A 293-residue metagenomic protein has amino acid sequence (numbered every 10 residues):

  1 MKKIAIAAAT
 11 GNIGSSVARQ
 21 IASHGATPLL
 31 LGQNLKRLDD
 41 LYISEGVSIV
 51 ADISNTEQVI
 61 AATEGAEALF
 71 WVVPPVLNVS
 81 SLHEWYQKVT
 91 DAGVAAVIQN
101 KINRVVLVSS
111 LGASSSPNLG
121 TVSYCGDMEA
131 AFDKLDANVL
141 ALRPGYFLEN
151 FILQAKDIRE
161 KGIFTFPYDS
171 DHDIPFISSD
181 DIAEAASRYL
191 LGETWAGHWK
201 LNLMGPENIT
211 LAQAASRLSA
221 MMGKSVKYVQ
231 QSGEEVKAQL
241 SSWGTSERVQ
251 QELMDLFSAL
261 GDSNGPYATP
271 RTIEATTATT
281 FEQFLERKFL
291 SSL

Functional and structural regions predicted by a protein language model:
K2-L38, S54-E57, P75-E84, A95-R104 (+3 more regions): Oxidoreductase cofactor-interface core, primarily capturing Rossmann-like NAD(P)-dependent enzymes
R37-S44, A61: Short loop/helix-cap segments at secondary-structure boundaries that form the rim of catalytic
I43-A51: Active-site regions of enzymes building and remodeling cell-envelope glycoconjugates
V50-E67: Conserved Rossmann-fold cofactor-binding substructure of NAD(P)-dependent oxidoreductases
A68-P74, L107: Redox-cofactor binding/interface segments in oxidoreductases and associated redox assembly factors
W85-T90: Aromatic "clamp/platform" in nucleotide-sugar-dependent glycosyltransferases that forms part of the donor/acceptor
A196, E234-L293: A hydrophobic C-terminal alpha-helical subdomain
